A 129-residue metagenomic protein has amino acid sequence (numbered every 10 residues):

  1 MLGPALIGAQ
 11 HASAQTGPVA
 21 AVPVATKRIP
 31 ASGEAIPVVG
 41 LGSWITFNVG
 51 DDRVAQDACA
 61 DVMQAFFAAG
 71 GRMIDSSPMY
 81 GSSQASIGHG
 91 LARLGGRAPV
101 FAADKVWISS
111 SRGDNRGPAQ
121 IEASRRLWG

Functional and structural regions predicted by a protein language model:
L2-V100: N-terminal binding-site loop/beta-alpha segment at the start of enzyme catalytic domains that lines or forms
D75-P78, I108-R112: Short coil/turn segments at secondary-structure boundaries
A98-S111: A short, structured active-site edge motif that brings together acidic residues
S111-G129: Glycine/proline-rich, positively charged, aromatic-decorated active-site loop/lid region on the catalytic face
